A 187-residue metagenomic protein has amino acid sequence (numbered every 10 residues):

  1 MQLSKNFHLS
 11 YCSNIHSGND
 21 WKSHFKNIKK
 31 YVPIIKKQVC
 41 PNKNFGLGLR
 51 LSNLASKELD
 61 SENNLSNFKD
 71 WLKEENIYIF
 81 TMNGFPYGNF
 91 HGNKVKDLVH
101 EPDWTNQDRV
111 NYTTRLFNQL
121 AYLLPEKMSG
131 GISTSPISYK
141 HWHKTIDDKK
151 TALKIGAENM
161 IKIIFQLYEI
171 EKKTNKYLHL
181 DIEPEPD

Functional and structural regions predicted by a protein language model:
M1-S23, V32: Boundary/entry segment of secreted carbohydrate-active catalytic domains
M1-S4, I28-G46, D60-F85, L120-K127 (+1 more regions): Acidic (Asp/Glu)-rich catalytic clusters
F7-L9, S13, N44-N63: A charged N-terminal "starter" segment
C12-H16, R50-L54, G84-Y87, S135-Y139 (+1 more regions): Active-site beta-loop-alpha junctions enriched in small/polar residues
D20, A55-D60, F90-K94: Short, solvent-exposed polar/charged micro-motifs at secondary-structure junctions
K22-K26, P41, E58-S66, Q107-T114: Generic alpha-helical scaffold signal
I77-D103: A basic- and aromatic-enriched beta-loop-alpha substructure that forms the phosphate/nucleotide- and DNA/RNA-contacting
N93-D187: Active-site acidic/histidine proton-transfer and metal-coordination neighborhood in alpha/beta enzyme cores
